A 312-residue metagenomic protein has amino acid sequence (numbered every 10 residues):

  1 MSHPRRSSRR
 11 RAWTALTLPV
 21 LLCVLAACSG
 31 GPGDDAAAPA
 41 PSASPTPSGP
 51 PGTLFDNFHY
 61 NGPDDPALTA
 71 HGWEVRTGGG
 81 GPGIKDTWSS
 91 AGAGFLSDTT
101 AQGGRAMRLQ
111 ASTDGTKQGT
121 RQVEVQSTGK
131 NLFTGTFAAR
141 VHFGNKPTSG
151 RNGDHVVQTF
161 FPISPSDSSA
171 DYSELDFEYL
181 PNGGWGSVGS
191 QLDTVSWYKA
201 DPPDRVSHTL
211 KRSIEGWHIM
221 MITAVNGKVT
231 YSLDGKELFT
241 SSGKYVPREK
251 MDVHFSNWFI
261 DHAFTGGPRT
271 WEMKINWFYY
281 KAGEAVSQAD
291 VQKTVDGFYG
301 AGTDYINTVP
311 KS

Functional and structural regions predicted by a protein language model:
M1-D34, S42: Secretory targeting and sorting signals
L25-P147, R151-G153, Q158, N276 (+1 more regions): Low-complexity, Ser/Thr/Pro/Gly-rich disordered linker/stalk regions
F58, F137-A139, G216-A224, V229-Y231: Short tryptophan-centered beta-strand motifs in secreted/extracellular beta-sheet-rich domains of glycan-recognition
Q122-K130, V206-K211, G243: Beta-strand-rich interaction surfaces with strong enrichment in secreted/lumenal proteins
Q158-V195: Glycan-recognition/cleft segments
T194-W217: Short, aromatic/His-centered strand-loop micro-motif at the edge of beta-sheets
L233-G235: Short strand-turn-strand beta-turns centered on an Asx-Gly dipeptide
K244-M273: Flexible glycan-contacting loops in extracellular carbohydrate-active proteins
